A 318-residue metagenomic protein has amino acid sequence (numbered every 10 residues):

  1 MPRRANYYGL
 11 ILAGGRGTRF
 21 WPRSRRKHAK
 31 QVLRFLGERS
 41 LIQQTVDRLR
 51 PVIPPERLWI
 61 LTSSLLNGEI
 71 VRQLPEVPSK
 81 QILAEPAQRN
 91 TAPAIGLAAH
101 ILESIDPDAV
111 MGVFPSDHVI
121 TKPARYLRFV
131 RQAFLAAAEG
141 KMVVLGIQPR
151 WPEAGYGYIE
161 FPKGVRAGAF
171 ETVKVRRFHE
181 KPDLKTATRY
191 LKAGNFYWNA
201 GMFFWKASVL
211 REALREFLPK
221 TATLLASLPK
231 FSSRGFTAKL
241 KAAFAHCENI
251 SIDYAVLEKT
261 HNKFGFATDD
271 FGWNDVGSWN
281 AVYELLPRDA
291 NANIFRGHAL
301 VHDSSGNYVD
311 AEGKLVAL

Functional and structural regions predicted by a protein language model:
M1-I11, T18-A29, R34-L127, R131 (+1 more regions): Conserved N-terminal catalytic core of the sugar/cofactor nucleotidyltransferase
M1-N6, A207-L318: Left-handed beta-helix
A5-Y7, P55-E56, P78-S79, D106-A109 (+6 more regions): Short coil/turn connectors at secondary-structure junctions
Y8-L10, R57-W59, K80-Q81, V110-G112 (+7 more regions): Structural motif
T62, F114, P182, W205 (+1 more regions): A conserved hydrophobic position in a structured secondary element of the catalytic/binding core that shapes
Q88-P93, W151-E153, L184-T186, W273-N274: A short acidic, often aromatic-flanked loop/helix-cap motif at beta-alpha or helix-coil junctions that lines enzyme
K122-F244, F264: Conserved core of the sugar-phosphate nucleotidyltransferase
